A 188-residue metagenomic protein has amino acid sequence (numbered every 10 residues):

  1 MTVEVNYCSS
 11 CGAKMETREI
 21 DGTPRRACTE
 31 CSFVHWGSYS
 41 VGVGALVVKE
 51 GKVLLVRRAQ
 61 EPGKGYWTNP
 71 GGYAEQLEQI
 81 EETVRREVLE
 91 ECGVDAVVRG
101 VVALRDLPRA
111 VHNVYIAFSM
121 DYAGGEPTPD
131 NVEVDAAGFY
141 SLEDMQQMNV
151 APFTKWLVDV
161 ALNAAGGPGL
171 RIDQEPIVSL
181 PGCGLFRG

Functional and structural regions predicted by a protein language model:
T2-G44: Acidic, metal-coordinating catalytic segment for phosphate/diphosphate chemistry, firing primarily on the Nudix
S9, E16, T29, L54 (+3 more regions): Nucleotide phosphate-binding site architecture
S10, A27, L54-L55, T68 (+1 more regions): Conserved beta-strand segments that form the floor/walls of ligand-binding pockets within enzyme and binding domains
V47-V48, L55, M120, F139: Conserved hydrophobic "DFG−1" position in protein kinase catalytic cores
V48, R99-V102: Conserved positions in beta-strands of structured domains
V48-E90: Conserved Nudix-box catalytic region and its N-terminal flanking loop in Nudix hydrolases and closely related
A74-V98, R105-V160, C183-G188: Unchanged
N163-G188: Acidic/histidine-enriched, glycine/proline-rich intrinsically disordered or flexible terminal extensions
